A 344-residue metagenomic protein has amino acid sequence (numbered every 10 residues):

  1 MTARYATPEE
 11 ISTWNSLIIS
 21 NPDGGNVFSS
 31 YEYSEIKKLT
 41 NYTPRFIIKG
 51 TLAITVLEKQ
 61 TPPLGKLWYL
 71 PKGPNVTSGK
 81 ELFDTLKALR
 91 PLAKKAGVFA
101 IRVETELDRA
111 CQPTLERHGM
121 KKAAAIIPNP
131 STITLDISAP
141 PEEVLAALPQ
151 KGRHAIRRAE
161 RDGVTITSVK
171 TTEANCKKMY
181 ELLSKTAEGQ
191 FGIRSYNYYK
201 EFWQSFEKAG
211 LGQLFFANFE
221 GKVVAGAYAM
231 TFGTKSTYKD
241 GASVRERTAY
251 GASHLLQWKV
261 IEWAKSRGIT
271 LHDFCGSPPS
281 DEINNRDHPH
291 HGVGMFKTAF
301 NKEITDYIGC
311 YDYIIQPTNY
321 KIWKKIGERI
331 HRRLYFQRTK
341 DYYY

Functional and structural regions predicted by a protein language model:
M1-A3: Extreme N-terminal starter segment of soluble prokaryotic enzymes
Y5-L64, T105-A110, R117-I126, S138-A249: A conserved beta-strand-loop-helix scaffold within acyl/acetyltransferase catalytic domains
T7, I11, N21-P22, S34-I36 (+4 more regions): Active-site/acyl-donor-binding loops of N-acyltransferases
Y42-P44, K95-V98, G212, I269: Short, high-confidence coil segments that cap the C-terminus of an alpha-helix and link into the following beta-strand
P71, R102-E104, K239, C275: A cross-family glycoside hydrolase active-site/sugar-binding cleft signature
K72-T77, T248: The substrate-binding groove and active-site-proximal loops of carbohydrate-active enzymes, especially glycoside
G79-T132: Non-catalytic accessory segments adjacent to catalytic cores
D84-L92, E201-T318: Aromatic (often tryptophan-rich) hydrophobic motifs at membrane interfaces
